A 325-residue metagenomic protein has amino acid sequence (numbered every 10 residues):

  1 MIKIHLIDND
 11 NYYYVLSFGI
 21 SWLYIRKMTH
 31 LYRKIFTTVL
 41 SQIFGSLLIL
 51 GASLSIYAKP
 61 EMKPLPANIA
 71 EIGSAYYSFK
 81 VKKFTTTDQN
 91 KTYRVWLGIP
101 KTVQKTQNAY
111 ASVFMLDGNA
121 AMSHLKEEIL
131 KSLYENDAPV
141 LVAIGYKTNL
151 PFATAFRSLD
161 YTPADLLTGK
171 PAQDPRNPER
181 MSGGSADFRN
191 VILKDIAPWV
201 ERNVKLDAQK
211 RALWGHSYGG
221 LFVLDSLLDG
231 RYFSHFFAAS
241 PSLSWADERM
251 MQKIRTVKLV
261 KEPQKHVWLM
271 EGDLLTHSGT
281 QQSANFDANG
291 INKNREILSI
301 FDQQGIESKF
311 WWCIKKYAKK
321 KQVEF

Functional and structural regions predicted by a protein language model:
I56-A111: A domain-start/cap signature at the N-terminus of enzymes
N108-V191, D195, W199: Serine-hydrolase catalytic machinery in alpha/beta-hydrolase-like enzymes
Y146, F237-W245, L274: Active-site nucleophile loop of the alpha/beta-hydrolase fold
K205-H216: Alpha/beta-hydrolase fold nucleophile elbow
G215-G219, V223: Gly/Ala-rich beta-loop-alpha elbow adjacent to hydrolase catalytic centers
D225-S234: Conserved hydrolase catalytic core segment
S244-I314: The feature captures the conserved acid-bearing segment of alpha/beta-hydrolase catalytic domains
